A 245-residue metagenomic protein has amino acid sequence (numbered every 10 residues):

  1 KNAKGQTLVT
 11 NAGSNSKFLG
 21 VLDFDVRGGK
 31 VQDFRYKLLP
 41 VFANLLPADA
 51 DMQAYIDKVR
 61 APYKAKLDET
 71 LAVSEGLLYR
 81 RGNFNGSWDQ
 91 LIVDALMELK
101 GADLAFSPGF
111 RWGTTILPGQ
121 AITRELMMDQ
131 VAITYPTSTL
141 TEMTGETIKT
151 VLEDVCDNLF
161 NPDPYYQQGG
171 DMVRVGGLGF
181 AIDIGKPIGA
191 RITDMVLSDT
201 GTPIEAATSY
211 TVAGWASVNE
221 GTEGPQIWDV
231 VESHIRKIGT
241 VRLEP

Functional and structural regions predicted by a protein language model:
K4-Q6, A12-P245: Catalytic centers of hydrolytic enzymes
